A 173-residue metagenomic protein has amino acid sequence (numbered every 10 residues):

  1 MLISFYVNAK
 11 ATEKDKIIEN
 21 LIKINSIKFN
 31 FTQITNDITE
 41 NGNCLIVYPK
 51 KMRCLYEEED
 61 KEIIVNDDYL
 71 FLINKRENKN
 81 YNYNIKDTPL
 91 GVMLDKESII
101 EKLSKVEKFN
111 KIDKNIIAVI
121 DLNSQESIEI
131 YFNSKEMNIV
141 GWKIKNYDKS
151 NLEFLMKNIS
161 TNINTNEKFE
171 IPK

Functional and structural regions predicted by a protein language model:
S4-Y6: N-terminal signal peptide c-region/cleavage motif recognized by signal peptidases
A9-I17: Cleaved targeting-peptide boundary
E19-T39: A short, Trp-centered hydrophobic/proline-enriched beta-strand micro-motif
F31, M52-Y56, L70-I73, A118-V119 (+1 more regions): Short hydrophobic/aromatic-rich beta-strand segments that constitute the beta-sheet cores of beta-sandwich/beta-barrel
T35-D37, R76, D148: Solvent-exposed strand-loop boundary residues in beta-sheet-rich modules
C44-V92, L152: An acidic-aromatic
R76-I116: Flexible, surface-exposed loop/linker segments and immediately adjacent secondary-structure boundaries
E101-K173: Gly/Pro-enriched, hydrophobic low-complexity segments that function as extracytoplasmic propeptides/linkers
